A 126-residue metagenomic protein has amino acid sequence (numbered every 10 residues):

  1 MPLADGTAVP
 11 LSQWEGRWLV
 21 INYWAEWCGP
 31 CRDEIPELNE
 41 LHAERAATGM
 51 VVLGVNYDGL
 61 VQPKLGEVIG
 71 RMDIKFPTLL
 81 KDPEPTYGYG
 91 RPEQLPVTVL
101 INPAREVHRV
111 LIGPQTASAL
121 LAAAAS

Functional and structural regions predicted by a protein language model:
M1, Y57, Q115: Hydrophobic pocket-lining residues within nucleotide cofactor-binding pockets
M1-L11: N-terminal "domain-start" segment that seeds a small globular fold
V9-R32: Short active-site neighborhood of thiol/selenol oxidoreductases, capturing the structured segment around
W14-R17, A47, I74-K75: Active-site acidic short loop of glycosyltransferases
W18, W27, H42-R45, Q115 (+1 more regions): Sec/Tat-exported extracytoplasmic proteins
V20-I21, V52, T98: Hydrophobic beta-strand anchors of alpha/beta hydrolase catalytic cores
R32-M72, K81-G88: Structural microenvironment flanking redox-active thiols in thiol-disulfide oxidoreductases
E67-K75, L80-A125: Thiol/disulfide oxidoreductase modules built on the thioredoxin-like
